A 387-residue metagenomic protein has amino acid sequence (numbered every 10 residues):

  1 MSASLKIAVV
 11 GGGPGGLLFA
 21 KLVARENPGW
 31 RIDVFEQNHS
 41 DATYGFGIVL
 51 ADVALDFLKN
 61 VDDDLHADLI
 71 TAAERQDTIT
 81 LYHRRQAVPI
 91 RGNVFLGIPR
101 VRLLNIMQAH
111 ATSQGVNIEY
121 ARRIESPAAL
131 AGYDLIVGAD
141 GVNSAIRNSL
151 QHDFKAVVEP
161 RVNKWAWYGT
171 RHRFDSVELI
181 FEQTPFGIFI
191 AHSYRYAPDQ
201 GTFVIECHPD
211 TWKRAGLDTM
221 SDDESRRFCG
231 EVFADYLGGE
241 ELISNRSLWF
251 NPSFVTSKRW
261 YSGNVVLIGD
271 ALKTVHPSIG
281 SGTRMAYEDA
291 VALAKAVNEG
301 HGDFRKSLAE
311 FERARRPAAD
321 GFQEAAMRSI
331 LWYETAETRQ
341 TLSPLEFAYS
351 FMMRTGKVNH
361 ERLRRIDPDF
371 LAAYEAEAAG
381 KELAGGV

Functional and structural regions predicted by a protein language model:
S2-A3, A51-G169, F370-V387: Conserved N-terminal helical subregion
S2-S4, R25, T71, K295-V387: C-terminal helical "tail/cap" subdomain of flavin- and related membrane-associated enzymes
V9-R25, V137-G138, L248-R328, W332: Conserved mid-domain beta->alpha element of the FAD-binding
G15, S40, N143: Conserved Rossmann-like nucleotide-cofactor binding loop
L22-G45: Glycine-rich FAD pyrophosphate-binding loop
H39-F57: Conserved N-terminal glycine-rich FAD pyrophosphate-binding loop of Rossmann-like flavoproteins
I90-N93, P99, D175-T256: Conserved FAD/dinucleotide-binding core of flavoprotein oxidoreductases
